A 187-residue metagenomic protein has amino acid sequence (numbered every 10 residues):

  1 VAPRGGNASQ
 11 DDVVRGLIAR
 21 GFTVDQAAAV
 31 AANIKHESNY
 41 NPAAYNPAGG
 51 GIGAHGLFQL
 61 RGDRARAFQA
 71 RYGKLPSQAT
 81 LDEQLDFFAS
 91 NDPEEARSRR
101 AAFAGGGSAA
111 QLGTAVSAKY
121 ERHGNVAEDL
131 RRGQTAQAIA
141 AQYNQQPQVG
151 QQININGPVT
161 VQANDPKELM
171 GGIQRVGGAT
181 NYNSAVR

Functional and structural regions predicted by a protein language model:
V1-N7, A32-N33, A48, R97 (+4 more regions): G/A/S/T/P/Q/N-biased, glycine-rich low-complexity segments that form flexible N-terminal tails, linkers, or propeptides
P3-R20, A28, K35-G106: Peptidoglycan-targeting cell-wall enzymes and recognition modules
S9-V13, Q26-V30, L81-Q84, F88-N91 (+5 more regions): Stable alpha-helical elements in mature extracytoplasmic
T23, N144-R187: C-terminal, disordered and strongly charge-biased linear tails with low hydrophobicity
I34-S38, F103-V126: Acidic helix/loop microenvironments that form the catalytic cleft of cell-wall polysaccharide enzymes
L57, G113, Q152: A residue-level signal for beta-strand positions that form part of recognition/binding surfaces within mature
A70-P76, L130-R132, P166-V176: Short, polar loop/linker segments at the starts of domains and inter-domain junctions
H123-N144: Long, amphipathic alpha-helical surface segments
